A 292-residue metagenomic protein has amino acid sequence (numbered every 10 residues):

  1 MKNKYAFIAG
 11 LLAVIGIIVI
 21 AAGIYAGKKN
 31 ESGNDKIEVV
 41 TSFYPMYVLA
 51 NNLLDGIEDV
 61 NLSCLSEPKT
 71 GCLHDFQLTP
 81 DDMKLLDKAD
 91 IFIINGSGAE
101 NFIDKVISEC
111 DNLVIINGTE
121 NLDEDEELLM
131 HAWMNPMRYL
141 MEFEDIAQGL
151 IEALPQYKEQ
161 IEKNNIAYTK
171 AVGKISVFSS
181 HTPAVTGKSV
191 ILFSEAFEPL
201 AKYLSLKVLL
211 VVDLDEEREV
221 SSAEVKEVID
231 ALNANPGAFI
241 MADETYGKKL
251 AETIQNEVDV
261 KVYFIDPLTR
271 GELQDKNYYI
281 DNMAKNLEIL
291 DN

Functional and structural regions predicted by a protein language model:
K2-N292: Extracytoplasmic metal-acquisition and chelation regions
